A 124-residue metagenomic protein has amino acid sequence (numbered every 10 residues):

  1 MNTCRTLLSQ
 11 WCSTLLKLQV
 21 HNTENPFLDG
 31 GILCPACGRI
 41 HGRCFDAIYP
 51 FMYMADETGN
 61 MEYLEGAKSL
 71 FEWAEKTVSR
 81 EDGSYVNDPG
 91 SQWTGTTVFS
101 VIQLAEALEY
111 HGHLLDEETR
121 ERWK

Functional and structural regions predicted by a protein language model:
M1-D46, Y53, E57, M61-E72 (+1 more regions): Low-complexity, Ser/Thr/Pro/Gly-enriched N-terminal "stalk/linker" regions
G38-D56, Y63-L64, E72-K124: Aromatic-lined, polymer-binding surfaces characteristic of secreted/periplasmic polysaccharide-degrading enzymes
